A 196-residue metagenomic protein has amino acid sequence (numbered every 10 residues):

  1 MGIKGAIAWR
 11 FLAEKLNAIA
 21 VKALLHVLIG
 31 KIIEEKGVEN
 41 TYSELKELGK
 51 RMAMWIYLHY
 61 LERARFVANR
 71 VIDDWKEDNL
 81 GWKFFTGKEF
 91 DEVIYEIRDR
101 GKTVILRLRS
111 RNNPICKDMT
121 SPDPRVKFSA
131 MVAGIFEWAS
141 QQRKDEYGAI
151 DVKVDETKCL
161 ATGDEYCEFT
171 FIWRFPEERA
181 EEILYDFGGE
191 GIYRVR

Functional and structural regions predicted by a protein language model:
M1-M131, D145-Y166, T170, R174-R196: N-terminal accessory segment detector
I135-R143: Conserved short hydrophobic interaction patches
